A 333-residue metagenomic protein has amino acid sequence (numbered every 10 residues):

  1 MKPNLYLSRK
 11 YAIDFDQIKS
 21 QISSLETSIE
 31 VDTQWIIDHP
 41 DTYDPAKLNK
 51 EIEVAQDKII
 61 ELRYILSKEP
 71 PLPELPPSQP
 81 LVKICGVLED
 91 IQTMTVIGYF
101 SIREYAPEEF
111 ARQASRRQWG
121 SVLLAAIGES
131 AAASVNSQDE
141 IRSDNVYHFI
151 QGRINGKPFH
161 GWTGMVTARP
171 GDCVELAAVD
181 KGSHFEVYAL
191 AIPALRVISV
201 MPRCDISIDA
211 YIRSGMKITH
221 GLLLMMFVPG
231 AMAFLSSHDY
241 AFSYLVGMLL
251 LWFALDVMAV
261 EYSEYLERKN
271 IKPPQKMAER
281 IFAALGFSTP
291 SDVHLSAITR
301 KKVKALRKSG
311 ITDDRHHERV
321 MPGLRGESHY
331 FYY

Functional and structural regions predicted by a protein language model:
M1-L75, H238, L245-L250, A254 (+1 more regions): N-terminal pre-first-transmembrane soluble regions of secretory-pathway and organelle membrane proteins
E53-P77, L123-R153, V257-I271: Intrinsically disordered, low-complexity acidic Ser/Thr-rich regulatory segments
E74-I141, I208-A210: Structural detector for short beta-strands of small beta-barrel domains
N145, R153-T167: Beta-strand/loop nucleic-acid-binding surfaces
T163-A177: Short nucleic-acid-contacting surface segments enriched for D/E, G, S/T with interspersed K/R
A178-G182: Short, low-complexity Ser/Thr-rich regulatory SLiMs
V187-V228: Cytosolic-side membrane-insertion boundary helix
Y211-N270: Transmembrane alpha-helical hairpins and terminal membrane-anchor modules
